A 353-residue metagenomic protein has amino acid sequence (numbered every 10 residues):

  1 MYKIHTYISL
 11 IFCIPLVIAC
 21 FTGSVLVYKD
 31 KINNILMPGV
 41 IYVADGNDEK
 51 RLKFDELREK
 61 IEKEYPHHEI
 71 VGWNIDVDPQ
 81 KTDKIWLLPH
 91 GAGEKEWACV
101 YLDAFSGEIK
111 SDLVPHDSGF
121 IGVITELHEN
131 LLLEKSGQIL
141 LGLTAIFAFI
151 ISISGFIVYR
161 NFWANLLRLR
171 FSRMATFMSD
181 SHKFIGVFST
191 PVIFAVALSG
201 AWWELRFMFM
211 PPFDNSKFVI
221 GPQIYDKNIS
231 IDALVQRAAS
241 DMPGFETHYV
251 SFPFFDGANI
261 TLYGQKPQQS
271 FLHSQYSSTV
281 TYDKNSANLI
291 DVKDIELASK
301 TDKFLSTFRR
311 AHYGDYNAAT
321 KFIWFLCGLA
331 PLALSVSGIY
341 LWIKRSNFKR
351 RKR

Functional and structural regions predicted by a protein language model:
M1-R353: Conserved histidines in hydrophobic membrane contexts and catalytic metal-binding motifs
